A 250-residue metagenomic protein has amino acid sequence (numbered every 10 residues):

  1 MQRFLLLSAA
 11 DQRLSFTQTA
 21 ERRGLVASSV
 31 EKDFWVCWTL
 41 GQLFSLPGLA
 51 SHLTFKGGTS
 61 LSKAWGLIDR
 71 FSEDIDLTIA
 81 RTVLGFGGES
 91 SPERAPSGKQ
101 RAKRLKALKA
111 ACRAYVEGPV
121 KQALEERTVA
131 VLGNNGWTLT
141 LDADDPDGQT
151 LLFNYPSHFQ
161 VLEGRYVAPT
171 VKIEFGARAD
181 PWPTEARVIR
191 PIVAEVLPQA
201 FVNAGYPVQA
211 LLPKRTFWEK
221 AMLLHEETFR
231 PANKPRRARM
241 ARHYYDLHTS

Functional and structural regions predicted by a protein language model:
M1-W38, G66, L84-P96: N-terminal regions immediately upstream of nucleotidyltransferase
F4, S8-D11, Q18, K32 (+4 more regions): Catalytic cores of NTP-dependent nucleotidyl/adenyl transfer enzymes across multiple folds
F44-I75, I79-E89: Active-site nucleotide-donor binding segment shared across nucleotidyl transfer reactions
I79-A110: Catalytic palm subdomain of template-directed nucleic-acid polymerases, centered on the conserved carboxylate motif
